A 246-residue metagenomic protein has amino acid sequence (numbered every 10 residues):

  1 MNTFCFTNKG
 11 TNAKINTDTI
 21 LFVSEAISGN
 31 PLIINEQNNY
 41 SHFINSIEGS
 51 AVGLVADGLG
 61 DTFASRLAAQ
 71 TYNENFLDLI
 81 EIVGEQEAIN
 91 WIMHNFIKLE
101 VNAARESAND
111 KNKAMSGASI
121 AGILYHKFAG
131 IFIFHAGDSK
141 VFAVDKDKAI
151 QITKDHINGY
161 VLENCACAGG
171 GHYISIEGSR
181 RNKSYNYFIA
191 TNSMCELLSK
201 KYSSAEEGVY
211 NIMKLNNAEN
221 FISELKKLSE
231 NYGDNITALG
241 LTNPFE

Functional and structural regions predicted by a protein language model:
M1-E246: PP2C/PPM-type serine/threonine phosphatase catalytic domain
